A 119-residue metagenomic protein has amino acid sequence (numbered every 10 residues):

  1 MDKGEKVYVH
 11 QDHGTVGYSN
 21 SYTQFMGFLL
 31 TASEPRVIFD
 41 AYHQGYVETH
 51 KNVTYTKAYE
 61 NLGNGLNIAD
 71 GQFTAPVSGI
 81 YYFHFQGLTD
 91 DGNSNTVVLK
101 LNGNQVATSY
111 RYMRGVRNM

Functional and structural regions predicted by a protein language model:
M1-M119: Extracellular jelly-roll beta-sandwich "head" domains, especially the C-terminal globular C1q domain
